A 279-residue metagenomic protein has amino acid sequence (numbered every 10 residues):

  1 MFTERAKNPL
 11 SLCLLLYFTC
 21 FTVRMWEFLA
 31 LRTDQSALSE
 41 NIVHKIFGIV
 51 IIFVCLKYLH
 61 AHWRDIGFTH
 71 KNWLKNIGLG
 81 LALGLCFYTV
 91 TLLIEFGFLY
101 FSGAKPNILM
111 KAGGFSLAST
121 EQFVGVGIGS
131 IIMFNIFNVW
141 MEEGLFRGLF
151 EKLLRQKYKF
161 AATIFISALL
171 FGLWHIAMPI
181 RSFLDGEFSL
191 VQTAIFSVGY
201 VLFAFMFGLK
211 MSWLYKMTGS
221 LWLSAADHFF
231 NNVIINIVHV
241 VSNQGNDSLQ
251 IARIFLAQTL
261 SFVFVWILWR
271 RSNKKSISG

Functional and structural regions predicted by a protein language model:
A6, L38, N72-L74, K157-A162 (+3 more regions): Membrane-helix interface segments
L12-H60, K75-L85, P106-S130, Q250-F262: Alpha-helical transmembrane segments in multi-pass membrane proteins
R24-T33, R181-D185, I237-S242: Juxtamembrane "helix-exit" motif on the non-cytosolic side of transmembrane helices
I42, I46, I77, L81 (+12 more regions): Residue-level signature of the transmembrane alpha-helical core of multi-pass small-molecule transporters
V54-W63, W266-N273: Structural signal for the C-terminal ends of transmembrane alpha-helices and the immediately following loop
I108-F115, L145, F150, P179-T193: Membrane-interface interhelical connector segments
M141-L170, K216-S220: Membrane-interface helix/loop boundary segments of multi-pass membrane proteins
F229-G279: C-terminal membrane module of polytopic membrane proteins
